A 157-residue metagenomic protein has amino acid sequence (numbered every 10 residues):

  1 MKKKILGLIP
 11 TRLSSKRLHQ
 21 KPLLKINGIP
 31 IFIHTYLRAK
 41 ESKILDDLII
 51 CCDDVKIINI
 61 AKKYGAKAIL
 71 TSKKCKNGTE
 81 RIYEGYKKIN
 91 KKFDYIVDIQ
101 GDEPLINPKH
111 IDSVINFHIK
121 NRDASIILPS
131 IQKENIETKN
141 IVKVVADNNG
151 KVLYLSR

Functional and structural regions predicted by a protein language model:
M1-K4, K120: Short, Lys/Arg-enriched, disordered terminal segments
K4-C52: N-terminal glycine-rich phosphate-binding loop and ensuing alpha1 helix
G7, L48-I50, I96, I127 (+1 more regions): Hydrophobic/aromatic residues located in beta-strands of well-ordered beta-sheets within soluble catalytic
P10, D98-Q100, P129-S130: Short beta-strand segments
L13-S15, G101-P104, K133: Short glycine-rich anion-binding loops that position phosphate/pyrophosphate groups of nucleotides and phosphorylated
L45, K91-F93, N121-A124: Short, high-confidence coil segments that cap the C-terminus of an alpha-helix and link into the following beta-strand
I49, V55-N116: Short phosphate-binding loop-to-helix
I106-R157: Conserved core of the sugar-phosphate nucleotidyltransferase
